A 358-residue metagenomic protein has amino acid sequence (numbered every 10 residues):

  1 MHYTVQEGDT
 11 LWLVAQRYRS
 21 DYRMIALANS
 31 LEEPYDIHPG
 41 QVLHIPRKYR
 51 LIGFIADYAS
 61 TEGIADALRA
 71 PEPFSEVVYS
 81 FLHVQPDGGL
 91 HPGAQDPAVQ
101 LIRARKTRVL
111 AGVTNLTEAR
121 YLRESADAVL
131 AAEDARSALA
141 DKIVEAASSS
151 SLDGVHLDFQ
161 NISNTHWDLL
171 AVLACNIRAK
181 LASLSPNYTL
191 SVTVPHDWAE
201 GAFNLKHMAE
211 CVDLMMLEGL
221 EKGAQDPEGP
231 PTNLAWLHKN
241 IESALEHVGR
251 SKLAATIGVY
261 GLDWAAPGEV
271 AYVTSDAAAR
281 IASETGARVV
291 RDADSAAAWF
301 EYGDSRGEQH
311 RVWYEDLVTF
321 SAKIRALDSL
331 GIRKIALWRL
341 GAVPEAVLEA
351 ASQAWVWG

Functional and structural regions predicted by a protein language model:
M1-R19, Q41: Primarily a LysM-type cell-wall glycan-binding module
P46-K142, P230: Glycan-recognition patch characteristic of GH18 chitinases/ENGases and related GlcNAc/peptidoglycan-binding proteins
L51-I55, S75-Y79, V109-V113, V155-L157 (+4 more regions): Hydrophobic faces of well-ordered beta-strands that scaffold small-molecule active sites in alpha/beta enzyme cores
A56, P86-A94, N164-T285: Substrate-binding surface in catalytic domains of secreted glycosidases
I64-Q85, I143-V155, A322-I335: Catalytic domains of carbohydrate-active enzymes, especially glycoside hydrolases
V78, A140-L169, L217-E221, D226 (+1 more regions): Active-site groove signature of glycoside hydrolases
E118-R120, I257-A326, A354-G358: Glycan-binding loop/region signatures in secreted carbohydrate-active enzymes
K323-G358: Acidic/aromatic/glycine-rich contiguous surface patches that form carbohydrate-binding/processing clefts and analogous
